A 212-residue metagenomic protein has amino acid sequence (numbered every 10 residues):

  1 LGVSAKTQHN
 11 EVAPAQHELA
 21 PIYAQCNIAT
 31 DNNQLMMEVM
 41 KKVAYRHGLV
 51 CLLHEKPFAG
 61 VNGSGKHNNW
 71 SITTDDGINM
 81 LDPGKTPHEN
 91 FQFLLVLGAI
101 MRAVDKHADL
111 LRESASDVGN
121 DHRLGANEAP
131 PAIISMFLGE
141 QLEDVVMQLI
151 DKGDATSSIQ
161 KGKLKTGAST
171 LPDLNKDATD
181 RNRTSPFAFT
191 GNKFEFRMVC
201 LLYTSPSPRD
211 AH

Functional and structural regions predicted by a protein language model:
L1, V12-A13, H17-E38, K42-H47 (+4 more regions): Loop-rich catalytic cores of soluble enzymes, especially ATP-dependent carboxylate-amine ligases and other
V3-A5: Well-ordered beta-sheet/strand-loop patches within structured domains
Y203-H212: Single conserved hydrophobic/aromatic residue that forms the stacking wall/gate of nucleotide- or nucleobase-binding
